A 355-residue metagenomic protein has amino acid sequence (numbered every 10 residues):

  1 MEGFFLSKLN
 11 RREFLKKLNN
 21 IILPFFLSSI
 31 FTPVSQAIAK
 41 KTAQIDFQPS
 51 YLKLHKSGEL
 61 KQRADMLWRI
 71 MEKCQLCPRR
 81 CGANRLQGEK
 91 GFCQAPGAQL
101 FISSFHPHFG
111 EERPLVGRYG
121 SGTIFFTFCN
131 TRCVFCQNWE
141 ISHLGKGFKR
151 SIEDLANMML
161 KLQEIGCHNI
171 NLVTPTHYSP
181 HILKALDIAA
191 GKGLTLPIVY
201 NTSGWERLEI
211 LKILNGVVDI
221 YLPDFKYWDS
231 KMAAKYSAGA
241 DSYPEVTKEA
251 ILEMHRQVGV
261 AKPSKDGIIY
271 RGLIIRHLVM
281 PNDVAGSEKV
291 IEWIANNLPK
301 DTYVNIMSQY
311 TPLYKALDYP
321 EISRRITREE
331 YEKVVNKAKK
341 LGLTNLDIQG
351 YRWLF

Functional and structural regions predicted by a protein language model:
E2-Q87, G259-F355: Auxiliary Fe-S-binding modules of radical SAM enzymes
M71-C74, P78, K90, T123-F126 (+1 more regions): Residues immediately within or flanking Cys/His clusters that coordinate Zn2+ in small zinc-binding modules
C93-G216, I220, S230-K231: Conserved Radical SAM active-site core
S142, S179, G204-R207, F225-P244 (+3 more regions): Conserved radical SAM core fold
R150, H177, A238-V246, N282 (+2 more regions): Alpha-helix N-cap and loop-to-helix initiation/capping positions
N169-N171, P197-V199, I220-L222, G272-I274 (+2 more regions): Structural preference for beta-strand elements that scaffold enzyme active sites
N215-D229, Y303-Y310: Non-cysteine beta-strand/loop elements that form the S-adenosyl-L-methionine
E245-P263: Anionic-ligand binding region
